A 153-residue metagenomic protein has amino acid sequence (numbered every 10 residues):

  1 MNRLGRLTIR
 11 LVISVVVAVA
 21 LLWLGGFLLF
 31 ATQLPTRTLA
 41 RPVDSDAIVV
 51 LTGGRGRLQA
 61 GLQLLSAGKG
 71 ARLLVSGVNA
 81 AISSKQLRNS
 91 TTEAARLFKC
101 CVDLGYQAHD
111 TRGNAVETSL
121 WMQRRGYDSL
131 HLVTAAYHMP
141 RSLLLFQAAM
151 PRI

Functional and structural regions predicted by a protein language model:
M1-L4, T8, R55, S66-A67: Intrinsically disordered, low-complexity sequence elements enriched in Ser/Thr/Gly/Pro
N2-L39: N-terminal type II signal-anchor transmembrane helix that functions as the membrane-insertion/stop-transfer segment
L28-I153: A structural signal for short, hydrophobic/glycine-enriched beta-strand patches
